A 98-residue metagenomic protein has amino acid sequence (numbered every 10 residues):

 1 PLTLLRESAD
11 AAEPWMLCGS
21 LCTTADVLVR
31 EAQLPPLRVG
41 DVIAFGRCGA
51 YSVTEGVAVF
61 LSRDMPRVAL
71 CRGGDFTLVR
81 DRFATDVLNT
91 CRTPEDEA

Functional and structural regions predicted by a protein language model:
P1-A98: Charged (often Lys/Glu-rich) extended helix/loop segments that serve as interaction or gating elements
